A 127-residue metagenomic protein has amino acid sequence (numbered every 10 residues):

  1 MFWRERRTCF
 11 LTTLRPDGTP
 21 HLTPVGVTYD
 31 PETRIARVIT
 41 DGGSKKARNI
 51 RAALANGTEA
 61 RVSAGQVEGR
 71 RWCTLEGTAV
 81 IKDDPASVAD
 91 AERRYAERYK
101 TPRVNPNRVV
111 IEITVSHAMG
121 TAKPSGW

Functional and structural regions predicted by a protein language model:
M1-E5: Extreme N-terminal tail/first-helix region
R6-G42, R61-G65, T74: Short beta-strand segments
K45-K46: A general lysine-centric signal
I50-R51: Intrinsically disordered, low-complexity effector-like regions enriched in acidic/proline/serine/glutamine residues
G57: Active-site histidine-anchored catalytic micro-motif
G69-W127: Charged, gly/pro-rich active-site loop segments
